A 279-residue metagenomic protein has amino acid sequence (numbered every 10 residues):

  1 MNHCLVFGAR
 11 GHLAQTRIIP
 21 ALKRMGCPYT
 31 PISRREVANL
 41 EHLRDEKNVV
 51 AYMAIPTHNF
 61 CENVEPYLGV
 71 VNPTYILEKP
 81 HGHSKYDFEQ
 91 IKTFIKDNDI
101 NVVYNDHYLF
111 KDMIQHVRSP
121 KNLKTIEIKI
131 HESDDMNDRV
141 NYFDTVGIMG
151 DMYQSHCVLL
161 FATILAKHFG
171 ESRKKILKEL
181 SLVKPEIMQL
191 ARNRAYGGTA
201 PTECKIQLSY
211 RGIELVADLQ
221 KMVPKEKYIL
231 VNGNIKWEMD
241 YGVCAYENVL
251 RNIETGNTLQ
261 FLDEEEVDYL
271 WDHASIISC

Functional and structural regions predicted by a protein language model:
M1-I76, H81-C279: Secretory/organelle targeting and membrane-embedding segments
